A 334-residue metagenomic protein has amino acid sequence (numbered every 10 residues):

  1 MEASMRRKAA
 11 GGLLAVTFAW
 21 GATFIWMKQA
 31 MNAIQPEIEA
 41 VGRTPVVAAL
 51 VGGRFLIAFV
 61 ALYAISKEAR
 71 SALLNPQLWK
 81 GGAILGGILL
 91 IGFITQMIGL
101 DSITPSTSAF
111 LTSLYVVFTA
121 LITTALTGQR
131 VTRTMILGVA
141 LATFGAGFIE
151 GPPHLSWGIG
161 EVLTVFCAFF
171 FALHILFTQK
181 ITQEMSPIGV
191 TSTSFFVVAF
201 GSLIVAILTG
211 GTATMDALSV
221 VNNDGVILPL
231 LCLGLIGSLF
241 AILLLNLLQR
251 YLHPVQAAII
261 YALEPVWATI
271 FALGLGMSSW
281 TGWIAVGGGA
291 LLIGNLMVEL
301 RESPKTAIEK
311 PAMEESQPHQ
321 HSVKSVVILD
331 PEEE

Functional and structural regions predicted by a protein language model:
M1-A49, G87, L155-K180, E314-E334: Glycine-/small-residue-enriched transmembrane alpha-helix faces in small-molecule transporters and effluxers
E2, V51, F55, A146 (+3 more regions): C-terminal-most transmembrane helix of multi-pass membrane proteins
M5-A10, R43-P45, L74-L78, G151-F170 (+2 more regions): Juxtamembrane helix-entry segments on the extracytoplasmic side of multipass membrane proteins
A15-W26, A83-S102, I122, F148 (+4 more regions): Hydrophobic alpha-helical transmembrane segments of multi-pass membrane transport proteins, especially secondary
Q29, A33, L56-L74, L141-W157 (+3 more regions): Membrane-interface helix-cap regions at the ends of transmembrane helices in multi-pass membrane proteins
A33-I91, F118-T119, F170-F177, S192-G210 (+2 more regions): Transmembrane alpha-helices of multi-pass small-molecule transport proteins
I57, A61, L111-A125, A140 (+4 more regions): Alpha-helical transmembrane segments of compact multi-pass small-molecule transporters, enriched in specific families
A109-T112, A125-G145, W157-L163, A272-G294: Loop-to-transmembrane alpha-helix entry segments
